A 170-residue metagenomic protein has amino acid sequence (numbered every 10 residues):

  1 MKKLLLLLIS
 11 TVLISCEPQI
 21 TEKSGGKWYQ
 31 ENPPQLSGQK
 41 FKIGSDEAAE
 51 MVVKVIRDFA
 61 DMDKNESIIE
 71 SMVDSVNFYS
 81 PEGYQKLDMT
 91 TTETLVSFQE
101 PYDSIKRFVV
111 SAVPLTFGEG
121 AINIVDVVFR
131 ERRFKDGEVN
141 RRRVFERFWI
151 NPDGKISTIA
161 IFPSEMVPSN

Functional and structural regions predicted by a protein language model:
L4-L13: Sec-dependent N-terminal signal peptides
C16-D61: Short, low-complexity N-terminal intrinsically disordered segments enriched in polar/charged residues
Q19-K23, R141-N170: Short beta-strand edge/turn micro-motifs at domain boundaries
N65-L115: A solvent-exposed, acidic/Ser-Thr-rich amphipathic alpha-helical stretch
E82, F129-E131, P163: A mature extracytoplasmic/lumenal domain signature
A121-E131: A short hydrophobic beta-strand element
R132-R141: Short, cysteine-centered beta-strand-loop-beta hairpins and adjacent loop/turn segments enriched in charged/polar
